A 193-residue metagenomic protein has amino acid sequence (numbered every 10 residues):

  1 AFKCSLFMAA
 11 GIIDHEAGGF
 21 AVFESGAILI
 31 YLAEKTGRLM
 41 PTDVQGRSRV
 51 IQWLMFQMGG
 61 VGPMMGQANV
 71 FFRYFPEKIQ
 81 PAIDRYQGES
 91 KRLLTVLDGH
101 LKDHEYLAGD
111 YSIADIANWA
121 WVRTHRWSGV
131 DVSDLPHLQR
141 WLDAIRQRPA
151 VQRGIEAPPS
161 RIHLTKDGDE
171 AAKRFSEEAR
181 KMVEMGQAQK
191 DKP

Functional and structural regions predicted by a protein language model:
A1-K91, D98, D103, V183-P193: GST-like domain detector, emphasizing the conserved glutathione-binding G-site in the N-terminal thioredoxin-like
C4, E24, P41-T42, P63 (+4 more regions): Generic structural "secondary-structure junction" signal
I13, I28, L97, D115 (+1 more regions): Residue-level signal for nonpolar/aromatic packing positions in well-ordered secondary structure
F23, W53-F56, Y86, W121 (+3 more regions): Tryptophan-centric aromatic hotspots in well-structured domains and transmembrane helices
L32, D143, I162-L164: Short secondary-structure boundary/hinge segments and terminal tails
R38, G99-D110, P149-G154: Surface-exposed helix-capping loop/turn segments at secondary-structure junctions
G60, M65-N69, Y106-D134, Q139-Q147: GST superfamily/GST-like fold recognition
P158-P193: Acidic/histidine-enriched, glycine/proline-rich intrinsically disordered or flexible terminal extensions
